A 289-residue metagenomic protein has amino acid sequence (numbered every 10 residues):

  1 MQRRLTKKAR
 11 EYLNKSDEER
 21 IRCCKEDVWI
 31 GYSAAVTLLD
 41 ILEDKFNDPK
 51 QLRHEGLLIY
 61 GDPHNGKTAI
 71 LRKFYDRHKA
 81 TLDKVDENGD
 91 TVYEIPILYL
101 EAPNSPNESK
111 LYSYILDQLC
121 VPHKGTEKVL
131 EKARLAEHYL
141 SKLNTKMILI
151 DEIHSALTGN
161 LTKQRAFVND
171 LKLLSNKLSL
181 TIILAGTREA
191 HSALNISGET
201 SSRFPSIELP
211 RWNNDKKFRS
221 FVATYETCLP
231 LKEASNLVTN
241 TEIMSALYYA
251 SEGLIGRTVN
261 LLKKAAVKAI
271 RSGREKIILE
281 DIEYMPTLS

Functional and structural regions predicted by a protein language model:
M1-E55, A80, E283-S289: A short, basic N-terminal segment
M1-N14, E199, N214-K216, A223-S289: C-terminal alpha-helical "lid" subdomain
Q51-K73: Walker A/P-loop nucleotide-binding motif
R77-N88, V121-P122: Post-Walker A helix-loop "phosphate-sensing" segment adjacent to the P-loop in P-loop NTPases
I95-K124: Conserved NTP-binding/hydrolysis module of P-loop NTPases
C120-K142: Central P-loop NTPase core of STAND/AAA+ ATPases
Y139-K163: Conserved P-loop NTPase "ATPase switch" module shared by AAA+ and STAND
L157-N160, F167-E242: The catalytic "switch" region of P-loop NTPases
